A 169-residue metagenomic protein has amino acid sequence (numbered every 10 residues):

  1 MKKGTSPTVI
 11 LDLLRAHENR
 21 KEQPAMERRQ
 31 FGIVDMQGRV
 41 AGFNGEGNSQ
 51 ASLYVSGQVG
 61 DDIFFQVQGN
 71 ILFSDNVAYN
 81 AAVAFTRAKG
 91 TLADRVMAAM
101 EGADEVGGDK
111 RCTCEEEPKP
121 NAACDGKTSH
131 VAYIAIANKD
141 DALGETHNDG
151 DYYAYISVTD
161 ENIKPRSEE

Functional and structural regions predicted by a protein language model:
M1-F43, G47-E115, D141, T159-E169: Alpha/propeptide regions of enzymes that mature by internal proteolysis
M26-E27, T128-H130: Short, basic and Ser/Thr-rich N-terminal targeting/leader segments
F31, A132-A137: Short polybasic amphipathic segments
Y54, Y79, Y133, Y152-Y155: Sequence-level detector for tyrosine residue identity
G107-T128, D140-Y155, E161: Surface-exposed intrinsically disordered loops and tails
